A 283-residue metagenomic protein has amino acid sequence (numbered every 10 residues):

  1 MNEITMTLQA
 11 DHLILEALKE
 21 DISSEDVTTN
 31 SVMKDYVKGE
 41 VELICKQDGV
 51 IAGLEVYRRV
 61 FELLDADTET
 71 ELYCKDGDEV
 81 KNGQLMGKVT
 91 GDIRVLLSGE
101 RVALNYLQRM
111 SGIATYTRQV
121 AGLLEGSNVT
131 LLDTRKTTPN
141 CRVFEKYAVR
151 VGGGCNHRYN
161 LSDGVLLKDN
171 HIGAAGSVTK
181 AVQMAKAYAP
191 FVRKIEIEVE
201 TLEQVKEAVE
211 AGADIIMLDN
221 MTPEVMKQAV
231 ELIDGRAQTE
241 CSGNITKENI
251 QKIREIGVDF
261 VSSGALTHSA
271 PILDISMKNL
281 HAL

Functional and structural regions predicted by a protein language model:
N2-A211, I215, E224-L232, Q238-E240 (+2 more regions): Acidic/glycine-rich phosphate/pyrophosphate-binding loops and surrounding catalytic core that coordinate Mg2+
N220, G243, G264-A265: Short secondary-structure boundary segments
G235-Q238, L280-L283: Short acidic, glycine/proline-enriched helix-loop-strand junctions
S242-G243, V261, K278: Cytosolic regulatory modules rich in charged/polar residues
K247: Cys/His-rich Zn2+-binding cysteine-cluster or related metal-binding knuckle/ribbon modules and their
P271-L280: Structured adenosyl-cofactor binding patch, chiefly the S-adenosyl-L-methionine
